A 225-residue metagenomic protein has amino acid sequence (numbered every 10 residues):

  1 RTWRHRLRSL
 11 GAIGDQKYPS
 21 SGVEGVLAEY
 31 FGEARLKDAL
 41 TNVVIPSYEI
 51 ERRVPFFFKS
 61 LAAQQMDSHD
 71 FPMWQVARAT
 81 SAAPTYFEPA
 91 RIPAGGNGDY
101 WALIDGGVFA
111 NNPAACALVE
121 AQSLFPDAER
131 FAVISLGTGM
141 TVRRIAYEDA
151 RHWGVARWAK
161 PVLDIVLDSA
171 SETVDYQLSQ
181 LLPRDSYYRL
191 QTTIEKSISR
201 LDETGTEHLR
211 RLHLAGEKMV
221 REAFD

Functional and structural regions predicted by a protein language model:
R1-D225: Conserved catalytic cores and adjacent C-terminal regulatory segments of lipid-metabolizing esterases/lipases
